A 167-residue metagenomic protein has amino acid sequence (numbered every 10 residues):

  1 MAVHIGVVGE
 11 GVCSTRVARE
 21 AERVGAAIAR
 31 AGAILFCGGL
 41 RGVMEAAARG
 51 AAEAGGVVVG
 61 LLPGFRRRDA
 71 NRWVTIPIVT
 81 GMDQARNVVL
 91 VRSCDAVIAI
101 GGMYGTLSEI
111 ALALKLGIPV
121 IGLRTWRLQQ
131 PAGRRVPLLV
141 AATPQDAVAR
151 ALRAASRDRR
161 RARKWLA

Functional and structural regions predicted by a protein language model:
M1-V59: Glycine-rich beta-alpha loop segments
V3, V8-V12, D83-A154: C-terminal binding/interaction regions
R16, G39, I78, G101-G102: Residues that cap or flank secondary-structure elements
V17, A46-A48, A70, L107-I110 (+1 more regions): Short glycine-/acidic-enriched loop or helix-start segments at secondary-structure transitions that form or flank
L40-R41, P63-R66, T125-L128: Short, ordered loop/turn segments at secondary-structure junctions
E53-G56, T75-V79, G117, L138-A141: Short, hinge-like loop/turn segments at secondary-structure boundaries
L61-V97: Glycine-rich oxoanion-binding loops at beta->alpha junctions
S156-A167: C-terminal amphipathic helix plus adjacent low-complexity, charged tail appended to glycosyltransferase catalytic
